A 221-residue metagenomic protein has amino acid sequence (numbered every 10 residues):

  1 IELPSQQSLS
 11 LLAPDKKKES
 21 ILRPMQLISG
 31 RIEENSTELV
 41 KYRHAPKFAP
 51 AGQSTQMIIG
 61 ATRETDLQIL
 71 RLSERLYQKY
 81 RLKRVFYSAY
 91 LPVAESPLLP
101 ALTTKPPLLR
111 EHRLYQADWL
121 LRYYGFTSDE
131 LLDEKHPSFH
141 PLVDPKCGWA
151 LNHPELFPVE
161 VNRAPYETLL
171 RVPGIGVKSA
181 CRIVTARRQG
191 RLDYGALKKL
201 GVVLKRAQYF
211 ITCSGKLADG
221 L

Functional and structural regions predicted by a protein language model:
I1-G125: Conserved AdoMet/S-adenosylmethionine-binding subsite of the radical SAM
P100-L170, L204-L221: Long, highly charged, low-complexity intrinsically disordered interaction regions that mediate electrostatic DNA/RNA
A186-R187: Residue-level signature of tetratricopeptide-repeat
G190-Y194: Short, basic-rich loop-to-helix N-cap that marks the start of a DNA-contacting helix
G195-K199, Q208: Short Lys/Arg-enriched helix C-cap and helix-to-coil transition segments that create basic nucleic-acid-contact patches
